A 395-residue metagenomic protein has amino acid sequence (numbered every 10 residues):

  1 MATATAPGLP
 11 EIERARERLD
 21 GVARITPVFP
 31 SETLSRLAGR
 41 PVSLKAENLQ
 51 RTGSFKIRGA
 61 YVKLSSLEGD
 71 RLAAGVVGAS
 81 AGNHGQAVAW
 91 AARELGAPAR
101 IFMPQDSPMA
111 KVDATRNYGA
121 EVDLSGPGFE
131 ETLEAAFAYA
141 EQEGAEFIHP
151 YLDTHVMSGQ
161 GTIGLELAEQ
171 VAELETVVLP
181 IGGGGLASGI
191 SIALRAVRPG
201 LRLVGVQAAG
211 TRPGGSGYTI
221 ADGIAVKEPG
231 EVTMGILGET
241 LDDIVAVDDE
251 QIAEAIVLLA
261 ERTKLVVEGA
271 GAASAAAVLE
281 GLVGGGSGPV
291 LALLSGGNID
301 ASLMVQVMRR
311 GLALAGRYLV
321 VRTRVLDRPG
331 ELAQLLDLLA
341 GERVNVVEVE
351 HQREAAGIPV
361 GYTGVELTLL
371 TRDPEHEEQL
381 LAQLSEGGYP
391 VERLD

Functional and structural regions predicted by a protein language model:
M1-D395: PLP-dependent amino-acid enzyme catalytic core
